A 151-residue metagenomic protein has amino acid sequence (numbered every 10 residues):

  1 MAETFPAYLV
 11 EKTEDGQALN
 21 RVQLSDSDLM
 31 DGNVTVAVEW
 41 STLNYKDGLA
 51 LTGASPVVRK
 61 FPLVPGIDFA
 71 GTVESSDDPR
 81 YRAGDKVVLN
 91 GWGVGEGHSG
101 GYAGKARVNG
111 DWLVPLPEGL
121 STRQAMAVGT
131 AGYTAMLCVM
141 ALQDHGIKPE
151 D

Functional and structural regions predicted by a protein language model:
M1-P6: Eukaryotic N-terminal low-complexity, Ser/Thr- and Lys/Arg-rich leader segments that predominantly function as
E11-D15, S41-L43: Short polar catalytic/cofactor-binding loops
D15-S25, A54: Short glycine/threonine/proline-enriched tight-turn/helix- or strand-capping micro-motif at secondary-structure
S27-L43, A54-V94, G100, W112: Glycine-rich beta-strand-centered segment in the early N-terminal region that forms part of a ligand/cofactor-binding
K46-T52: Cytochrome P450 core scaffold surrounding the K-helix E-X-X-R motif and the conserved "meander" helix-loop region
N90-D151: NAD(P)H dinucleotide-binding glycine-rich loop of Rossmann-like/cofactor-binding domains, especially the beta1-alpha1
